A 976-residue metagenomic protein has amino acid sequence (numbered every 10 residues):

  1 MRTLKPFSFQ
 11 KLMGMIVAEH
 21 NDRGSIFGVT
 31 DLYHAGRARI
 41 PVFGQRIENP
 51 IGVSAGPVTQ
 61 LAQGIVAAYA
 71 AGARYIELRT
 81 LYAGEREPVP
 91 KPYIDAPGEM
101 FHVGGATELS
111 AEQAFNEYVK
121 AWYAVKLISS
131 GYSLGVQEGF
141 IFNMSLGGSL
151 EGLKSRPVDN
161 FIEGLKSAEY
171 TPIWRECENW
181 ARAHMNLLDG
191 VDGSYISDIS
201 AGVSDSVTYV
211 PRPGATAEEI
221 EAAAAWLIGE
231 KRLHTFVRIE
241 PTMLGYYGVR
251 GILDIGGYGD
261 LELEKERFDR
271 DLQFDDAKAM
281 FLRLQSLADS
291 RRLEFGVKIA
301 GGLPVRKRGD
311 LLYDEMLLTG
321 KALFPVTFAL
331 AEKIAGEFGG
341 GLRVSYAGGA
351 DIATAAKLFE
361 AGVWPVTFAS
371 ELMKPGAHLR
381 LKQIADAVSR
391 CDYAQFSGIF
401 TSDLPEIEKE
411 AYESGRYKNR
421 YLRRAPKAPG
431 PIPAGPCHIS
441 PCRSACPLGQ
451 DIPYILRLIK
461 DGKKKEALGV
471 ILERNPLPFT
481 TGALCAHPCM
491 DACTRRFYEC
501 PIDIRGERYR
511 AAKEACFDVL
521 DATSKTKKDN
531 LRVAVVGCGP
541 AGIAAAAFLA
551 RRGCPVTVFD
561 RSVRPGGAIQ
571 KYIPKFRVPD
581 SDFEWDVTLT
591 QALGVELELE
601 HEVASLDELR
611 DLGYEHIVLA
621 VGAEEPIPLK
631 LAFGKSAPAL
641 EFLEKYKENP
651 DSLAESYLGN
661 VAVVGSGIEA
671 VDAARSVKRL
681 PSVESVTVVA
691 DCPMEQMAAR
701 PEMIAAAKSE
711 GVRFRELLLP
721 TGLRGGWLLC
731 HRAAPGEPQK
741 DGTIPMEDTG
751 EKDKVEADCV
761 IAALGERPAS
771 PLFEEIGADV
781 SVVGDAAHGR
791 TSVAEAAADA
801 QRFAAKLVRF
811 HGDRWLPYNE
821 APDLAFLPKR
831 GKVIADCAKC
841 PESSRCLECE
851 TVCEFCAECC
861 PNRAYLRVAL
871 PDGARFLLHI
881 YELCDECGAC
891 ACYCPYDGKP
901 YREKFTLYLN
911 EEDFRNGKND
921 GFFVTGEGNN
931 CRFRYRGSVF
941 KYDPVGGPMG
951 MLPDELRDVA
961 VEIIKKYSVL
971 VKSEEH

Functional and structural regions predicted by a protein language model:
M1-A225, E230: N-terminal capping/small domains of soluble enzymes
N21-G36, G245-G340, P375-Y393, F633-G634: Glycine/Thr-rich beta-alpha phosphate-binding loop at enzyme active sites
A55-V58, G301-L303, G340-A355, H601-E602 (+1 more regions): Glycine-rich beta-to-alpha transition loops that act as phosphate-gripper elements at the mouths of alpha/beta enzyme
Q63-V66, A350-V366: Catalytic cores of alpha/beta
Y75-A83, P241, K357-I384: Glycine-rich phosphate-binding active-site loops on the catalytic face of alpha/beta enzymes
E315, A322, L372-M373, L379-R532 (+14 more regions): Ferredoxin-type iron-sulfur electron-transfer modules and their immediate structural context
Q450-K460, F497, P501-R505, V535-E602 (+4 more regions): Beta1-alpha1 glycine-rich phosphate/pyrophosphate-binding loop at the start of Rossmann-like nucleotide-binding domains
V536-T557, E598-E608, V621-L629, F642-P701 (+3 more regions): Rossmann-like dinucleotide/flavin-binding elements
